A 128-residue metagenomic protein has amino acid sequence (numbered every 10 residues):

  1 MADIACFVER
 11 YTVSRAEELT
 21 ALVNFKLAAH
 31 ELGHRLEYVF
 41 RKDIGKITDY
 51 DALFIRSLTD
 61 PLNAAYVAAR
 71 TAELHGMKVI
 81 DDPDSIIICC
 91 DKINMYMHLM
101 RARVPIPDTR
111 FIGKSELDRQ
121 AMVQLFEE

Functional and structural regions predicted by a protein language model:
M1-D3, T48-D49: A short, charged/proline- and glycine-enriched loop that marks the coil->beta-strand transition at the N-terminal
A2-E31: Short, charged N-terminal beta->alpha structural module
I4-V8, L74-G76, D84-E128: Active-site nucleotide/adenylate-binding loops and adjacent lid/helix of ATP-dependent enzymes
R15-A16, L62, C89, R119: Loop/helix-junction capping segments adjacent to catalytic residues or to phosphate/diphosphate-binding pockets
E17-A21, A64-A65, D91-K92: Residues at alpha-helix caps and immediate loop-helix transition turns in enzyme cores, especially N- and C-cap
L22-K26, A65-R70, Y96, M122-V123: Short amphipathic alpha-helical segments and helix-helix/interface helices
A28-L32, T71, H98, A102: Alpha-helical structural signal in soluble globular domains
H34-L74, I80-C90: N-terminal glycine-rich "phosphate-gripper" loop used for MgATP/nucleotide binding and carboxylate activation
